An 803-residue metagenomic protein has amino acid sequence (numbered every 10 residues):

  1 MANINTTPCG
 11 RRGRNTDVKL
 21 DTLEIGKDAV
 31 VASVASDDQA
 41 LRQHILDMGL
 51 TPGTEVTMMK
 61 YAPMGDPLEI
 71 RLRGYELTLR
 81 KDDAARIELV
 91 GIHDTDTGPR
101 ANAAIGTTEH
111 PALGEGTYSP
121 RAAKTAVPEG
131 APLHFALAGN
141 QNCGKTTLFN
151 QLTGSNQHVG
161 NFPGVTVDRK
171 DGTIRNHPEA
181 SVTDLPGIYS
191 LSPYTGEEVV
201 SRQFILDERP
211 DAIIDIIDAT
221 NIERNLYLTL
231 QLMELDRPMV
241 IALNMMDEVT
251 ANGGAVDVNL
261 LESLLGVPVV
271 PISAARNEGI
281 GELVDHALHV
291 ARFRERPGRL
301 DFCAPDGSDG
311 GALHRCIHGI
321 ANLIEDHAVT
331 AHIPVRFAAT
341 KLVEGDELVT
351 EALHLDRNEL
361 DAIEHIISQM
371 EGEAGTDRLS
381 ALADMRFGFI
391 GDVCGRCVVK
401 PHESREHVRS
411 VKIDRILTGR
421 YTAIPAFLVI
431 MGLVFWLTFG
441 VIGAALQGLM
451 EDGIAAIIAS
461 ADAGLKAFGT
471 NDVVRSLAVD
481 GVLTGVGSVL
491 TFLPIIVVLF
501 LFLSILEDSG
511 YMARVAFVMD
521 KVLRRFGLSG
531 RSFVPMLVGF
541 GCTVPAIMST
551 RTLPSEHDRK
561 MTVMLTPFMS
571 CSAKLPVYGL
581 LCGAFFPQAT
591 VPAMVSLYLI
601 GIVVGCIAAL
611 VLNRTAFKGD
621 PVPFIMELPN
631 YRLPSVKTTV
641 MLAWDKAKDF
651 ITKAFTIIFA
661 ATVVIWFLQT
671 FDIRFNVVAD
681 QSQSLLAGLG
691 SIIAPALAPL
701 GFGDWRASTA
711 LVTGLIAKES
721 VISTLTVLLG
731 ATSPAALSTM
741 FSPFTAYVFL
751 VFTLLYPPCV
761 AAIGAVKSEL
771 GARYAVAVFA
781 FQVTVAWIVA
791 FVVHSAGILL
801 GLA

Functional and structural regions predicted by a protein language model:
P111-S190, E208: Conserved G1/Walker A P-loop phosphate-binding module
H177, R202-V269, V577-Y578, C582: Conserved C-terminal guanine-recognition region of P-loop GTPase G domains, centered on the G4
V240, T250-H402: Alpha-helical transmembrane helix bundles of large polytopic membrane transport and channel proteins
E373, D377-A381, K400, V441-V482 (+5 more regions): Extended, low-charge hydrophobic alpha-helical regions
L417-F517: Core alpha-helical transmembrane segments of integral membrane proteins
A426-L437, L499-S504, C582-A584, Y598-L612 (+3 more regions): Hydrophobic core segments of alpha-helical transmembrane domains in multi-pass membrane transport and ion-translocation
D452, A456-S460, A513-G541, K618-L642 (+1 more regions): Juxtamembrane inter-helical linkers in multi-pass membrane proteins
F568, S572-V595, A761-G771, V792-A803: Transmembrane helix-loop junctions at the membrane interface of multipass transporters and ion channels
